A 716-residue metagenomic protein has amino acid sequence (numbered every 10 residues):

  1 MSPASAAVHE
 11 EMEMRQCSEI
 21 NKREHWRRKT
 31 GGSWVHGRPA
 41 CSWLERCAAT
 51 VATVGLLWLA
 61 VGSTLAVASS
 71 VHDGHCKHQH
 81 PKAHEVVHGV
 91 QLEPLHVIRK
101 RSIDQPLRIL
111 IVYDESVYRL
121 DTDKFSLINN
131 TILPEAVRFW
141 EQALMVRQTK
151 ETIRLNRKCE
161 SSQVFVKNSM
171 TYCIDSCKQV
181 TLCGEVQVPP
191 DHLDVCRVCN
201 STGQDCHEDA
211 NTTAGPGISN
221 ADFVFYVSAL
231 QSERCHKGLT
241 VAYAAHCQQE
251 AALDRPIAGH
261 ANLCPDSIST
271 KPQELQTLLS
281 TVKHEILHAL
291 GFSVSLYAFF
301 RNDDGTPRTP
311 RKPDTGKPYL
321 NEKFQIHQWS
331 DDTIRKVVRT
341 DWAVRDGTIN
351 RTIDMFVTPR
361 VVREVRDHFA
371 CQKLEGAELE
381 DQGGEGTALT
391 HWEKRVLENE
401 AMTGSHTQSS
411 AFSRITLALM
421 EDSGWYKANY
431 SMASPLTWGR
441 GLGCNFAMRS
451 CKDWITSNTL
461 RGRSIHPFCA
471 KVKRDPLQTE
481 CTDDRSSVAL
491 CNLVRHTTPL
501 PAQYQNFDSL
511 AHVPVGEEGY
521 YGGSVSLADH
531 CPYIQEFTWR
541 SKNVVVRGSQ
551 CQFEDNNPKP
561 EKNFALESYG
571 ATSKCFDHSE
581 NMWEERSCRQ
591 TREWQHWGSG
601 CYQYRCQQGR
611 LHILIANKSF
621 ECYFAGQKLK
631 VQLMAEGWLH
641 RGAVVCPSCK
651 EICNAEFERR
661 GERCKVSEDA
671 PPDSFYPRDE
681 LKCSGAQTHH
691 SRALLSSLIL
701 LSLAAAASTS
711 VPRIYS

Functional and structural regions predicted by a protein language model:
S2, W58, G62-S280, A289-K682: Extracellular zinc-dependent metalloprotease catalytic-domain scaffold
S2-R38, R713-S716: Short, low-complexity, Lys/Arg-enriched N-terminal segments of secretory-pathway carbohydrate enzymes
V8, G31, V51-V54, L65 (+2 more regions): N-terminal compositionally biased, intrinsically disordered segments and leader/signal-like regions
H25, A40-C41, T688-S691: Short, Lys/Arg-rich cytosolic juxtamembrane segment immediately N-terminal
P39, W43-A68, L694-S708: Cleavable N-terminal signal peptides of Sec/SRP-targeted secreted and luminal proteins
E45-A52, D123-N130, P134, Q276-T281 (+1 more regions): Transmembrane alpha-helices of multi-pass eukaryotic membrane proteins
H284-E285: Conserved beta-strand->loop/alpha-helix structural units within folded catalytic cores of enzymes with alpha/beta
D679-S697, S710: C-terminal GPI-anchoring signal of eukaryotic secretory precursors
